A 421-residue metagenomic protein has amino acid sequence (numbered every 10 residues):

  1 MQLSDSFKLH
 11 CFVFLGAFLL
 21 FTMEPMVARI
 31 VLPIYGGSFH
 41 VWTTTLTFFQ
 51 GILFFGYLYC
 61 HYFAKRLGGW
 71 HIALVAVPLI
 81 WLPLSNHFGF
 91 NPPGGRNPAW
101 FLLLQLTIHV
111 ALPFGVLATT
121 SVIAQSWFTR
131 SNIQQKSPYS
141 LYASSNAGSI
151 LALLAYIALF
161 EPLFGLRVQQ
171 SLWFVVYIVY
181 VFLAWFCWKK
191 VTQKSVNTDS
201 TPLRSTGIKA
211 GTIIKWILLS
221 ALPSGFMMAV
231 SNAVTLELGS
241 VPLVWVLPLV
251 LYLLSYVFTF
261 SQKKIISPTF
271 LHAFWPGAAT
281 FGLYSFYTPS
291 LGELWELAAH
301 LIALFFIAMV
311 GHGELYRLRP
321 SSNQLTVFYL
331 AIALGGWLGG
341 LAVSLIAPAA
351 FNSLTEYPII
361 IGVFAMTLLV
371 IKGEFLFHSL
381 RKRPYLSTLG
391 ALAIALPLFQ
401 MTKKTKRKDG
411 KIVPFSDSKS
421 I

Functional and structural regions predicted by a protein language model:
M1-I421: Alpha-helical transmembrane segments of multi-pass membrane proteins
